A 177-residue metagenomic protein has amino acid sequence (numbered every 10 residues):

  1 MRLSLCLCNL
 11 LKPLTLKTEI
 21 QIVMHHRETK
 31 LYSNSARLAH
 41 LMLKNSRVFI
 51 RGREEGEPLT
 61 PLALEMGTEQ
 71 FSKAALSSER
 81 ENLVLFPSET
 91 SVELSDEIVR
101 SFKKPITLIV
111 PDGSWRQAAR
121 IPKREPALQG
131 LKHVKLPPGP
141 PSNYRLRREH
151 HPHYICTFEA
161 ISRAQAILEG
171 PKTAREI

Functional and structural regions predicted by a protein language model:
M1-E19: Cys/His-rich short segments
E19-H26, E81-F86: Short hydrophobic beta-strand segments
H26-E28, R53-E54, E89-T90, L136-P141: Short, acidic/turn-prone active-site loops that include or flank metal/cofactor- and phosphate-binding residues
Y32-S33, P58-P61, P141-R147: Short, charged, surface-exposed secondary-structure boundary motifs
S33-L41: Histidine-anchored nucleotide/phosphate-binding helix
L41-A119, K123: S-adenosyl-L-methionine/SAH cofactor-binding core of RNA-modifying enzymes
T107, W115-I177: C-terminal folded domains that constitute the principal catalytic or ligand-binding module of multi-domain proteins
